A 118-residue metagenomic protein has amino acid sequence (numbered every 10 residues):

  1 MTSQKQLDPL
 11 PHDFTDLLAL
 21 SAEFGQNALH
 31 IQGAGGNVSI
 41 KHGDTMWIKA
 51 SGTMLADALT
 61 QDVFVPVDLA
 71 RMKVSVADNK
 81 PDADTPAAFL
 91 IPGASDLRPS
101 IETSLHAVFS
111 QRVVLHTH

Functional and structural regions predicted by a protein language model:
M1-D13: N-terminal leader/auxiliary helical segments
S3-Q6, S95, T103, F109: Non-transmembrane, aqueous-exposed alpha-helical and coiled segments at domain scale
H12-P86, P99, S104, V108-F109: N-terminal low-complexity or amphipathic/hydrophobic leaders
A88-S95: Flexible, glycine/proline-enriched loop segments at strand-loop-helix junctions that form or flank small-ligand binding
Q111-H118: Histidine-centered catalytic micro-motifs
